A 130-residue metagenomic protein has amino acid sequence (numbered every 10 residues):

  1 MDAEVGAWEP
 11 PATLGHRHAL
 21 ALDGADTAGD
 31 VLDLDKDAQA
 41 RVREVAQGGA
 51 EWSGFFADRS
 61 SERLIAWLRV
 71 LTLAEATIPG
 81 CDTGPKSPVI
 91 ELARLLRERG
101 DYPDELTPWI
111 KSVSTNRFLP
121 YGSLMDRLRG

Functional and structural regions predicted by a protein language model:
D2-G130: Extended, charge-rich alpha-helical interface modules
